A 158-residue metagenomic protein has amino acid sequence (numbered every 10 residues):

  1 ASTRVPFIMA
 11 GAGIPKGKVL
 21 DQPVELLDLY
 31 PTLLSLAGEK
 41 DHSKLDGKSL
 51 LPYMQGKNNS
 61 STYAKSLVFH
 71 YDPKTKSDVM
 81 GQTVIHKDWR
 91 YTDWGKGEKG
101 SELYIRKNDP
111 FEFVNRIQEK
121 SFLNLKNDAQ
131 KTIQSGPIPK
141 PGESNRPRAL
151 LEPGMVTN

Functional and structural regions predicted by a protein language model:
A1-K18, Q22-E25: Histidine-centered active-site microenvironments of extracellular/periplasmic hydrolases and transferases
P15, L27-Y30, S35-R106, F111 (+3 more regions): C-terminal cap/loop subdomain of S1 sulfatases and analogous C-terminal strand-loop tails that border
R116-S121: Active-site-proximal N-terminal segment of extracellular/periplasmic enzymes that hydrolyze or transfer
A129-I133: Short amphipathic alpha-helical coiled-coil/interface segments
